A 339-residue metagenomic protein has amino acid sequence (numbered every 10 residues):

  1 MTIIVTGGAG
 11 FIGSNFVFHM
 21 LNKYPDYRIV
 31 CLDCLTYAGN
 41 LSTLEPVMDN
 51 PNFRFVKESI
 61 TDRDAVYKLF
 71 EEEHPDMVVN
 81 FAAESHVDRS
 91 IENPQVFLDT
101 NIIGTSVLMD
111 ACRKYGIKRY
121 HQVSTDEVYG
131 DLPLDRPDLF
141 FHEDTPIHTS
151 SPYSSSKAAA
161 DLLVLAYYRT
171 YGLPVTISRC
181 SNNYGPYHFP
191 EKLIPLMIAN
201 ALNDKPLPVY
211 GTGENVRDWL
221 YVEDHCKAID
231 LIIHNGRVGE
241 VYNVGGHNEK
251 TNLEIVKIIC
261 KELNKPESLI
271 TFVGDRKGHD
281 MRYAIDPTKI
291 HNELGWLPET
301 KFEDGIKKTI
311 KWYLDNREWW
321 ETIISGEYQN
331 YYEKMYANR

Functional and structural regions predicted by a protein language model:
M1-N183, K308, Y313-N316, T322-R339: N-terminal Rossmann-like NAD(P)+-binding domain of SDR-like oxidoreductases, especially those catalyzing
I3, I29, E58, P195 (+1 more regions): C-terminal substrate-binding subdomain of Rossmann-fold SDR/epimerase-dehydratase oxidoreductases
I12, A38-G39, D64, H188 (+2 more regions): Residues that form or flank phosphate/diphosphate-binding pockets in enzymes that use nucleotide phosphates
L41-L44, L132-D135, H188-E191, I255-V256 (+1 more regions): Short aromatic-enriched loop/helix-cap "lid" or pocket-rim segments at secondary-structure transitions that line
V47, D135-R136, P190-I198, G274: A glycine/serine/threonine-rich, flexible loop-to-helix segment that serves as the NAD(P) cofactor-binding "lid"
A65, V96, I103, F189-L193 (+2 more regions): Residue-level recognition of oxygen-bearing side chains
P137, T149-S156, P186, P190-I194 (+1 more regions): The catalytic Tyr-centered alpha-helix of NAD(P)H-dependent dehydrogenases
A159, L163, Y167, M197 (+2 more regions): Hydrophobic alpha-helix immediately C-terminal to the catalytic Tyr-X-X-X-Lys motif of short-chain
